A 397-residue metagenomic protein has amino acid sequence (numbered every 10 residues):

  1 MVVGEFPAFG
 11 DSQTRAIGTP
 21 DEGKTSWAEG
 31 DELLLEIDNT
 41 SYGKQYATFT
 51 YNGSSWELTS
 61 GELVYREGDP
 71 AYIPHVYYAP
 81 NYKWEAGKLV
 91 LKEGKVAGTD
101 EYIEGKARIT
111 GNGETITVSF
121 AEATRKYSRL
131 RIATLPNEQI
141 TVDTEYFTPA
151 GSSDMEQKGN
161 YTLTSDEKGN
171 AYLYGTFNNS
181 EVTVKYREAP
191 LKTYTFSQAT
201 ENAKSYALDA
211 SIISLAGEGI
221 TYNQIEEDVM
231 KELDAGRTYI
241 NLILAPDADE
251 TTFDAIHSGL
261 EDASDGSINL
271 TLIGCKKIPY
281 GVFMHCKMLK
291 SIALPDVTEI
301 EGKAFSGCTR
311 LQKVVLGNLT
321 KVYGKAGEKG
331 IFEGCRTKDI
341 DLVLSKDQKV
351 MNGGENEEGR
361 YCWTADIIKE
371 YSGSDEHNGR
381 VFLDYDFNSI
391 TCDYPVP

Functional and structural regions predicted by a protein language model:
M1-G219, N223, E227-A235, T309 (+1 more regions): Sec-type signal peptide cleavage vicinity
L58, N137, N179, R237-Y239 (+7 more regions): A broad structural signal for short, well-ordered beta-strand segments within beta-sheet-rich domains
W84, E250-T251, K277-Y280: Short active-site-adjacent helix-start/loop capping segments
A210-E218, I340-P397: Extracellular/surface-exposed low-complexity segments
G217-S264: N-terminal segments that cap or nucleate solenoid repeat domains
I240-D247, D265-K277, K287-E299, T309-Y323 (+1 more regions): Structural signature of tandem-repeat unit edges
L242, D247-T252, L294, T391-P397: Extracellular beta-sheet-rich ligand-binding/adhesion modules
A255-E261, I278-L289, I300-L311, V322-K338 (+3 more regions): Core hydrophobic positions of leucine-rich repeats
